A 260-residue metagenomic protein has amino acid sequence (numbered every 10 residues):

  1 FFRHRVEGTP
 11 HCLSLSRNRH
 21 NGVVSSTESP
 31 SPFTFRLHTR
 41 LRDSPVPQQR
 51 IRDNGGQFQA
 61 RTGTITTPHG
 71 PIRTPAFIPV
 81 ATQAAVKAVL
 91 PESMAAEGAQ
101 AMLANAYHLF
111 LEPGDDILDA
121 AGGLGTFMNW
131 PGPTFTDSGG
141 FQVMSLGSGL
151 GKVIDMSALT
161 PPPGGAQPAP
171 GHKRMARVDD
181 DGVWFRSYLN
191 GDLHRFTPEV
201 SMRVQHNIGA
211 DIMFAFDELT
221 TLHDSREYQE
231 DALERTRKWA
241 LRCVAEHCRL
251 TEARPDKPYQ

Functional and structural regions predicted by a protein language model:
F1-F2: Aromatic (phenylalanine/tyrosine) cluster motif
V6-T9: Hydrophobic, low-acid, alpha-helix-prone terminal segments
R17-R19: Compositionally biased, intrinsically disordered low-complexity segments enriched in Pro/Arg/Gln/His
G22-P255: Non-catalytic, usually N-terminal nucleic-acid engagement modules in DNA/RNA processing proteins
D256-Q260: Short, intrinsically disordered, charge-balanced linker/junction segments flanking boundaries in proteins
